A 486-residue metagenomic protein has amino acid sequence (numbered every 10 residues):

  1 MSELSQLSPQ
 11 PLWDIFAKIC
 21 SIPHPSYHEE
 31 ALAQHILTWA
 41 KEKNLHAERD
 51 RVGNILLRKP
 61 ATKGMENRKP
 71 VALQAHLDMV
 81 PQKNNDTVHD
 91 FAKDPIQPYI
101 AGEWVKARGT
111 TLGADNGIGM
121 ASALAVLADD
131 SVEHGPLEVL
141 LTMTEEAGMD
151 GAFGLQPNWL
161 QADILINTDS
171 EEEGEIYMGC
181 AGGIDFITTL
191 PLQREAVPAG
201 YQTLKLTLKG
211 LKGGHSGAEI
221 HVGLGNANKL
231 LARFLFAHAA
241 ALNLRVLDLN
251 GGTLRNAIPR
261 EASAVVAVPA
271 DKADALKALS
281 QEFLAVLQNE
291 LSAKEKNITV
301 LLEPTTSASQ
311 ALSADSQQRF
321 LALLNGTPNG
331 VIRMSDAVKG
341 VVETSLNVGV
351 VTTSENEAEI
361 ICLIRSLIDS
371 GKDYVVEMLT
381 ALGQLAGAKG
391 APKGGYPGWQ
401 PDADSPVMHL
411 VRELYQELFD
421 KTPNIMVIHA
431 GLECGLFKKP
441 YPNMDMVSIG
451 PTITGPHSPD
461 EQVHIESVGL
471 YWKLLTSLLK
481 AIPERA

Functional and structural regions predicted by a protein language model:
S2-E103: Acidic/His- and Gly-rich active-site-bordering loop/insert found across diverse amide/peptide-bond hydrolases
L12, D336, E343-A358, L363 (+1 more regions): Zn-dependent metallopeptidase/amidohydrolase metal-coordination segment
P23, E103-K106, E146, G154-R365: Midchain, well-structured core segments that form catalytic/ion-binding scaffolds
M65-A147, A152-D163, A314-Q317, N325-S335 (+2 more regions): Active-site metal-coordination/substrate-binding segment of hydrolases, especially metallo-dependent peptidases
L77-M79, W104, L140-G148, S170-E173 (+3 more regions): Acidic, glycine-rich active-site loops and adjacent beta-strand->loop/helix elements that engage anionic groups
L224-A241, A270-A273, R319-N325, R333 (+3 more regions): His/Asp/Glu-rich mid-to-C-terminal helical/loop segments that flank catalytic regions of hydrolases
N226-N228, R233-L249, P401-M444: Active-site-adjacent substrate-binding region of metalloamidase/peptidase-like peptide-processing proteins
V341-A430: Substrate-recognition/cap regions that form aromatic- and gly/pro-loop-enriched pockets for small-molecule ligands
